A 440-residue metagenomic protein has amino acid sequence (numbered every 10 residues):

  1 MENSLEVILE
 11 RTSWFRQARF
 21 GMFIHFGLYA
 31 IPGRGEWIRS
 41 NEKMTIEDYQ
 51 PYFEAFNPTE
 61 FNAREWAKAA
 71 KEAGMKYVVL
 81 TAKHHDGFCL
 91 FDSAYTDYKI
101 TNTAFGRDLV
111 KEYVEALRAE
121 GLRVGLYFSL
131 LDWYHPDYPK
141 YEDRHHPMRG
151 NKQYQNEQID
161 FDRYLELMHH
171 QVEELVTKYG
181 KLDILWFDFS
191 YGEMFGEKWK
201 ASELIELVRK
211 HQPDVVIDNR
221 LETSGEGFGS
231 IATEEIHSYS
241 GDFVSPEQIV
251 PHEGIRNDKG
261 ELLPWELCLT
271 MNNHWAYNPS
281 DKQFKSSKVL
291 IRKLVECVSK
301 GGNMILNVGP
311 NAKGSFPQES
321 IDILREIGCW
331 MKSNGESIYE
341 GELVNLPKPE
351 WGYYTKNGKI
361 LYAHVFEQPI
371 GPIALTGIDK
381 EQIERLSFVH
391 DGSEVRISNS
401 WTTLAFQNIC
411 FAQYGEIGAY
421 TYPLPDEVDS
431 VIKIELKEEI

Functional and structural regions predicted by a protein language model:
M1-I440: Mature catalytic domains of secreted/periplasmic carbohydrate-active enzymes
